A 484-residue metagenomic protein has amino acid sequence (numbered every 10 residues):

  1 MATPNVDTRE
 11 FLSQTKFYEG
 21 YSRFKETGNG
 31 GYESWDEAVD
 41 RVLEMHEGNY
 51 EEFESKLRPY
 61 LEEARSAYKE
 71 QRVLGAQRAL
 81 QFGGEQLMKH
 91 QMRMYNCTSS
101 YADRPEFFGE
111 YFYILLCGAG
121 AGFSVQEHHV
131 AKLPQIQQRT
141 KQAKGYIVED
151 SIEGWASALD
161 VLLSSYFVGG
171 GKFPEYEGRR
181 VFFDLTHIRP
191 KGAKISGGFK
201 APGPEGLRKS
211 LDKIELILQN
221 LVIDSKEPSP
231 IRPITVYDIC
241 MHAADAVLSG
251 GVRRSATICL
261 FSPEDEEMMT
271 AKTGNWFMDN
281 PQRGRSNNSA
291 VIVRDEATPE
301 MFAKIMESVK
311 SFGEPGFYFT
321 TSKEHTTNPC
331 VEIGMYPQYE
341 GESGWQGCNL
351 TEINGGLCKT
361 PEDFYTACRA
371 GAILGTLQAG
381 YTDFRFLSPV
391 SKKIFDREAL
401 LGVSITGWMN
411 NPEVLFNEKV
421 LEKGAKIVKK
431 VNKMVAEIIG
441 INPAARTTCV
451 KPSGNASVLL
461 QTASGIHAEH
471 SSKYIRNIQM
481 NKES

Functional and structural regions predicted by a protein language model:
M1-S484: Extended catalytic cores of very large enzyme megasubunits
